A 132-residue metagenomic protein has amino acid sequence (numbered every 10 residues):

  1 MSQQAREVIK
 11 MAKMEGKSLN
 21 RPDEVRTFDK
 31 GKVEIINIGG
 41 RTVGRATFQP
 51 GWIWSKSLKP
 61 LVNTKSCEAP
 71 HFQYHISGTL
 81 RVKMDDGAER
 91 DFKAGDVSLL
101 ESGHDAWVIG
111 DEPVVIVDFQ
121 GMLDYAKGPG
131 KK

Functional and structural regions predicted by a protein language model:
M1-T47, S55, K131-K132: A short, N-terminal "cap"/entry segment at the start of jelly-roll beta-barrel domains of the cupin/DSBH fold
V43, G87-D91, V114: Short, mixed charged/polar active-site loops that provide acid/base catalysis or chelate metal/phosphate cofactors
R45-C67: Conserved short histidine dyad/triad with adjacent acidic residue
I53-W54, G78-K83, A106: Short beta-strand segments in beta-sandwich/barrel cores
T64-V82: Short, conserved beta-strand element in jelly-roll/cupin
M84-H104: Short acidic-glycine-tyrosine-enriched beta hairpin
E101-A126: Ligand-binding loop in jelly-roll beta-barrel domains
